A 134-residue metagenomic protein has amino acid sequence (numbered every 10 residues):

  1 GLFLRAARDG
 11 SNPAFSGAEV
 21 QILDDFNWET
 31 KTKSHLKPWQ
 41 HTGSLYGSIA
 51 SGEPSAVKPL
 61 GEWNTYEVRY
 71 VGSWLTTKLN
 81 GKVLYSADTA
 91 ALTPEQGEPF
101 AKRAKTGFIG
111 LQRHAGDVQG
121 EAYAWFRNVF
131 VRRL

Functional and structural regions predicted by a protein language model:
G1-L134: Carbohydrate-interacting regions of secretory-pathway proteins
